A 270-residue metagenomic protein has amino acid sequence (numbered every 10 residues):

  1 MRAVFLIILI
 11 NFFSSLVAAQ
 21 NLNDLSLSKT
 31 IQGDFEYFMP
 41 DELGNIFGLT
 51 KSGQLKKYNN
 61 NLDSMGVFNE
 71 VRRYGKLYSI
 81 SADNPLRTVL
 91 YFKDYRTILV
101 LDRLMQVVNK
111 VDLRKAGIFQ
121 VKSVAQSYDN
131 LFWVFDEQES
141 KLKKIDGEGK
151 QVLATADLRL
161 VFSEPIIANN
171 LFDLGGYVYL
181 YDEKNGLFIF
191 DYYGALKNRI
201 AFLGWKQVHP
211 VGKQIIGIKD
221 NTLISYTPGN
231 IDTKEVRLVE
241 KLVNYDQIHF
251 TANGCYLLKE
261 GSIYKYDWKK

Functional and structural regions predicted by a protein language model:
M1-S26: Bacterial Sec-dependent N-terminal signal peptides
N23-I31, D63-E70, V107-R114, K150-S163 (+2 more regions): A short beta-strand motif characteristic of beta-propeller blades
S28-S52: Beta-strand-rich domains and repeat architectures in extracellular enzymes and scaffolds, especially beta-propellers
G33-D41, Y74-S81, I118-A125, S163-L171 (+2 more regions): Repeated scaffold domains used in trafficking and secretory/extracellular systems, primarily beta-propellers
P40, G48-K51, T88-D94, L101 (+4 more regions): Conserved beta-strand positions in repeat-built beta-propeller and related beta-rich domains
L43-G44, P85-L86, D129-N130, G175-Y177 (+2 more regions): Short coil/turn segments that connect the beta-strands within blades of beta-propeller domains
N59-D63, D102-Q106, D146-G149, D191-A195 (+2 more regions): Short loop/turn segments that connect beta-strands within beta-propeller blades
D246-K270: Blade-level signature of beta-propeller repeat domains, shared across WD40, Kelch, NHL, RCC1 and BNR/Asp-box propellers
